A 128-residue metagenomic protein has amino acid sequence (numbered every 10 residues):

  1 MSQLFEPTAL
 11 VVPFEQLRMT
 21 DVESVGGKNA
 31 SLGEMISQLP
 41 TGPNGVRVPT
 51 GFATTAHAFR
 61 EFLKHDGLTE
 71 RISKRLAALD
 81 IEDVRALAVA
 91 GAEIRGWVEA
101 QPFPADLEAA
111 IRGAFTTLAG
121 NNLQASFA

Functional and structural regions predicted by a protein language model:
M1-A128: N-terminal beta-alpha lobe that positions the nucleotide/phosphoryl donor in ATP/NTP-coupled carboxylate activation
